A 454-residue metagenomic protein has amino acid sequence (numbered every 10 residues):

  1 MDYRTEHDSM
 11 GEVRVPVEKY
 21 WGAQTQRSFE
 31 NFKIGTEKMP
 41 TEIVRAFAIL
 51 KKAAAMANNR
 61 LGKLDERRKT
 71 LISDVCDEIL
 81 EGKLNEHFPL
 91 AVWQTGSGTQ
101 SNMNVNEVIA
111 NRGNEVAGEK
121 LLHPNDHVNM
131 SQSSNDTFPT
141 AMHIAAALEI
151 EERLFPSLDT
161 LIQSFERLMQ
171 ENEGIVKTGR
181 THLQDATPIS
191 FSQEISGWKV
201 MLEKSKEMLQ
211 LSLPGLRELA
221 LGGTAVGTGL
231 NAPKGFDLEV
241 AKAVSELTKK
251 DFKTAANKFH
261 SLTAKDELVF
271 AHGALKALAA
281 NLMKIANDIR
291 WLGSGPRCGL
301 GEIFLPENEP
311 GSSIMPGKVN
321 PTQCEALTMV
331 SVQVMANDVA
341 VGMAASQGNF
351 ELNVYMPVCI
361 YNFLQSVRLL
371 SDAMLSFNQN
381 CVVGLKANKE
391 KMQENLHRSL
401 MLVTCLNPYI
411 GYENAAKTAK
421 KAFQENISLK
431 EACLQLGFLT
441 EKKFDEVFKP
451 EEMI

Functional and structural regions predicted by a protein language model:
M1-I454: Conserved, well-structured ligand/cofactor-binding cores
